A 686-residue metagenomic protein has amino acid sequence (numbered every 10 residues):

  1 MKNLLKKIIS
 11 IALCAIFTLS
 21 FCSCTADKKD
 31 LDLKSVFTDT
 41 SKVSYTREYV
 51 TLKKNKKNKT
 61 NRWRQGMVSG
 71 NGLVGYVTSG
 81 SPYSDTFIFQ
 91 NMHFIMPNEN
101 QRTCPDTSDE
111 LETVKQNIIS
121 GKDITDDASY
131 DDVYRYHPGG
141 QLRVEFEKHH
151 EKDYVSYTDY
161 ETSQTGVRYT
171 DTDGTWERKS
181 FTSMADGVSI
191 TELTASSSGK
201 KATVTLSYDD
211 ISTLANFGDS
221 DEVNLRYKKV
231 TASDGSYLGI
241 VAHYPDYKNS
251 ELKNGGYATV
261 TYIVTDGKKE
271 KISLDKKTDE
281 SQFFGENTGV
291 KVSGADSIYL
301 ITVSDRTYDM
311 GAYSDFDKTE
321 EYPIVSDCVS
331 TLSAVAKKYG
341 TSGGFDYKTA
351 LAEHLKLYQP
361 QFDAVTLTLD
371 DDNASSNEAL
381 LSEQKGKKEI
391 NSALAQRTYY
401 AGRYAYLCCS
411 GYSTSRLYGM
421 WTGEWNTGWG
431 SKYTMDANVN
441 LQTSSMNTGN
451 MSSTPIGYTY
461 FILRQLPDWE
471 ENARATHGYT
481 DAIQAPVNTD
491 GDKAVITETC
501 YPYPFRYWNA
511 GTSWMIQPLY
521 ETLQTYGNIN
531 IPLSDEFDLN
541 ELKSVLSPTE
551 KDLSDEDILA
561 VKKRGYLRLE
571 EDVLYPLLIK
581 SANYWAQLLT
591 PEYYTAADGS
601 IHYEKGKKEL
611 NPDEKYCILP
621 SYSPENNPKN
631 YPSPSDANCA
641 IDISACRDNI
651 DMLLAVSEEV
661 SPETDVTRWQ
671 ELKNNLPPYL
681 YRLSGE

Functional and structural regions predicted by a protein language model:
M1-A12: Bacterial N-terminal signal peptides that target proteins for export
I11-S20: Bacterial N-terminal signal peptides
L19-K29: Sec-dependent signal peptide cleavage junction
D27-Y503, E521-L523, N530-R568, I579 (+3 more regions): Aromatic-residue-lined binding/catalytic grooves and analogous aromatic/hydrophobic interfacial grooves in multimeric
A401, E570, D613-K615: Loop/turn elements at helix/coil->beta-strand transitions in domains of secreted/extracellular proteins
F505-I516, S644-C646: Alpha-helical bundle segments that constitute or directly flank the non-heme di-iron/ferroxidase center
G511-T522, E541, E571-L589: Extended, hydrophobic alpha-helical segments in both membrane/secreted and soluble proteins
K580, Y584-V656: Acidic/histidine-rich catalytic neighborhood
